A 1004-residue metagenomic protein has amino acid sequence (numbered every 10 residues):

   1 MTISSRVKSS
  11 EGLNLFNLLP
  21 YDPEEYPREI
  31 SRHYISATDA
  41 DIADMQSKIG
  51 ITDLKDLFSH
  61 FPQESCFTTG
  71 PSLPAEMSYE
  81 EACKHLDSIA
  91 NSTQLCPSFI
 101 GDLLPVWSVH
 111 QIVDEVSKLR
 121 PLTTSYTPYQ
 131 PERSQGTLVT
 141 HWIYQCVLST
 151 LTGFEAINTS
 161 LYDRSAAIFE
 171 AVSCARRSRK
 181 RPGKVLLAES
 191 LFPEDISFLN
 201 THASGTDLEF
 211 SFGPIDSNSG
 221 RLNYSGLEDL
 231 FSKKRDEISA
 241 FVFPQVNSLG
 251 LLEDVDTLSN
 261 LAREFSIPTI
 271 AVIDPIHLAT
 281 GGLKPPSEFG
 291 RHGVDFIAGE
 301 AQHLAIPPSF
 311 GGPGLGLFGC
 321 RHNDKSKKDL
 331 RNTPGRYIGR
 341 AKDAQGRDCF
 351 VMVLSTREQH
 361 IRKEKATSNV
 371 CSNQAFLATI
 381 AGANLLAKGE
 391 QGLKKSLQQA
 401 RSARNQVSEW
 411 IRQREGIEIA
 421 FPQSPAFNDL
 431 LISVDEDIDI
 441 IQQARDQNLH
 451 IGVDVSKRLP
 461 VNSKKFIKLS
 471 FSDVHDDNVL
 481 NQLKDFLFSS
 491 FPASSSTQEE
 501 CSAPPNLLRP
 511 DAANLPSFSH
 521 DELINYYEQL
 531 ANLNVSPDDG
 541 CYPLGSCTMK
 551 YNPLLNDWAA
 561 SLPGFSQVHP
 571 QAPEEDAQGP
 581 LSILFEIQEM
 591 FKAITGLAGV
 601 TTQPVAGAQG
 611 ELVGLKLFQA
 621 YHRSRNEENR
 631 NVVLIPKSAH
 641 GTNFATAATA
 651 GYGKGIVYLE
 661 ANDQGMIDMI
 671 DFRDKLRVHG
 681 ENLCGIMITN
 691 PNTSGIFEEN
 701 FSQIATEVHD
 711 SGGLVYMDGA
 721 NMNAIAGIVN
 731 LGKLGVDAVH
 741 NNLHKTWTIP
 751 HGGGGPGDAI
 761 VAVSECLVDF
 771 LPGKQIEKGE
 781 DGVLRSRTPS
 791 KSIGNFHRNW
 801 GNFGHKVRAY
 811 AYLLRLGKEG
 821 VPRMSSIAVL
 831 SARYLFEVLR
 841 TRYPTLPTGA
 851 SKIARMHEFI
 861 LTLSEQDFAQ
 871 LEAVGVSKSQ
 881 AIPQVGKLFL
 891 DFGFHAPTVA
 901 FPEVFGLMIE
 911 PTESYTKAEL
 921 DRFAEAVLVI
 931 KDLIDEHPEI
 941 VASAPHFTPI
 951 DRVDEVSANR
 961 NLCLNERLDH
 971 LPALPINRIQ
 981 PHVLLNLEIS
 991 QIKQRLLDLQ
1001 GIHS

Functional and structural regions predicted by a protein language model:
T2-D44, K48, K55, S59-C96 (+16 more regions): Non-catalytic terminal extensions of PLP-dependent enzymes
P128-G136, A156-S160, G183-S190, P244 (+1 more regions): Flexible, glycine/proline-enriched loop segments at strand-loop-helix junctions that form or flank small-ligand binding
G136, A166-V351, G416, L431-I438 (+8 more regions): Conserved PLP-enzyme active-site core in the AAT-like
T140, A167, G312, N373-I380 (+4 more regions): Catalytic-loop motifs flanking and including active-site residues across diverse enzymes
V147-I168, R181, V185, G607: A conserved hydrophobic secondary-structure block that centers on an alpha-helix together with its immediately flanking
N158, F212-P214, A271, F421-P422 (+4 more regions): A structural preference for short, hydrophobic beta-strand core positions in alpha/beta folds
N158, L187-E189, F243-Q245, F471 (+5 more regions): Short glycine-centered, acidic/aromatic-flanked micro-motifs in structured strand/loop junctions that mark active-site
V172-R177, T201, F376-L386, H805 (+1 more regions): Proline/glycine-anchored alpha-helix kink/cap motifs
